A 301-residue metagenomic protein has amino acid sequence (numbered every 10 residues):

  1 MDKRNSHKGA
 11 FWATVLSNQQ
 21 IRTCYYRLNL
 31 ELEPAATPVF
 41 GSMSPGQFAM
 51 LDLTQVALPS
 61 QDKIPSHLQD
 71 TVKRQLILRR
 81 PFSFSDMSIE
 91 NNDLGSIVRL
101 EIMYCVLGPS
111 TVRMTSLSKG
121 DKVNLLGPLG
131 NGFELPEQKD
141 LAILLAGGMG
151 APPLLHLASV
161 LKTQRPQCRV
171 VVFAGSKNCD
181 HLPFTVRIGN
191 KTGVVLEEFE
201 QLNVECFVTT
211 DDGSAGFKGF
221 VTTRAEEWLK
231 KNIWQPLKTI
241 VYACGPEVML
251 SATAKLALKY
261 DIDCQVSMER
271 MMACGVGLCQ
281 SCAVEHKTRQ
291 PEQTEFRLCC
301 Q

Functional and structural regions predicted by a protein language model:
D2-K119: Ferredoxin-reductase
T23-Y25, S42-P45, G95, L135-Q138 (+2 more regions): Short glycine/proline-enriched turns and hinge-like loops at secondary-structure junctions
V39-G46, Q69-R80, S96-R99, V186-Q201 (+2 more regions): Glycine-rich, flexible loop segments associated with nucleotide phosphate handling
P109-M271: FNR/FR-type flavoprotein reductase catalytic core
P153, E247-V248, E269-Q301: Local cysteine-cluster metal-coordination motifs and their immediate loop/turn environment, predominantly Fe-S cluster
